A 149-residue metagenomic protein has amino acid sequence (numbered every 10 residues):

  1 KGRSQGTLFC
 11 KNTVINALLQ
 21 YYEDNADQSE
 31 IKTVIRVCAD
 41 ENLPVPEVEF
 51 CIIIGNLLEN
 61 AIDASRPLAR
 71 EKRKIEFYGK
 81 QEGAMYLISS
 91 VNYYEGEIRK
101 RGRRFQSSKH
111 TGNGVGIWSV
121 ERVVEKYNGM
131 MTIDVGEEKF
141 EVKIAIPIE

Functional and structural regions predicted by a protein language model:
T7-K11, T33-I53: Conserved short strand/loop->alpha-helix "switch" segment adjacent to the catalytic nucleotide/phosphoryl-transfer site
K11-S29: Short beta-to-alpha transition helix within the HATPase_c
E47-R70: Conserved ATP-binding N-box helix of the HATPase_c
K72-A84: Short beta-strand/loop element within the Bergerat-fold HATPase_c
A84-G114: Glycine-rich/acidic phosphate-handling loop/turn and adjacent ATP-lid/helix of nucleotide-binding kinase/ATPase domains
G96, G136-K143: Glycine-rich nucleotide-binding loop
N128-E138: Glycine-rich ATP-binding loops of the HATPase_c
